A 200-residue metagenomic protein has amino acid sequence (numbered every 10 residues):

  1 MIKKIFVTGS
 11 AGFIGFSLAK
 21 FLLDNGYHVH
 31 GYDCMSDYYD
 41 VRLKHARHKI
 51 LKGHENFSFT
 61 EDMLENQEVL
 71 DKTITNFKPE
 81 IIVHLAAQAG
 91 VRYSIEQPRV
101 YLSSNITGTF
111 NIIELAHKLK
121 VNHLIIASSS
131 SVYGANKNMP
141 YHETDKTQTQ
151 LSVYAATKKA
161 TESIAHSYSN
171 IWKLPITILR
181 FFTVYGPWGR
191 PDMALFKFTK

Functional and structural regions predicted by a protein language model:
M1-V184: N-terminal Rossmann-like NAD(P)+-binding domain of SDR-like oxidoreductases, especially those catalyzing
K159, V184-K197: Glycine/proline-rich active-site loop of Rossmann-fold NAD(P)-dependent oxidoreductases
N170, F196-K200: Alpha-helical substrate-binding/gating segment
